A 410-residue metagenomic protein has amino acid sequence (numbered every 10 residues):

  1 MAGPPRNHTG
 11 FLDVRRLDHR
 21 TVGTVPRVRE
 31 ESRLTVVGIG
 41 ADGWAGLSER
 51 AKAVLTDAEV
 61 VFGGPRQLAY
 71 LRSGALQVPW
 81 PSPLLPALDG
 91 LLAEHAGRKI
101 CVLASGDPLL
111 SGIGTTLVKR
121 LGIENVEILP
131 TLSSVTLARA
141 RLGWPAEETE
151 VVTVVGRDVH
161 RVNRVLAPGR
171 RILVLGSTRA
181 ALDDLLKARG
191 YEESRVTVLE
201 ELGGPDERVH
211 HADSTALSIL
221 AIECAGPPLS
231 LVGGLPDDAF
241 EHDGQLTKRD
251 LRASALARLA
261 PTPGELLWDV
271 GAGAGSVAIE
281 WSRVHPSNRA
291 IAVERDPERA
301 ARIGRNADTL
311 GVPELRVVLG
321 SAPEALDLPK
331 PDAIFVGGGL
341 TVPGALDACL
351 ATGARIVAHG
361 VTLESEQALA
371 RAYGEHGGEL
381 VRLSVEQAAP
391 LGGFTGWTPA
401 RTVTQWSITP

Functional and structural regions predicted by a protein language model:
F11-L132, T136, S287-E294, V317-A325: Class I S-adenosyl-L-methionine
F11-R15, V22-G38, E49-R50, R98-I100 (+1 more regions): A contiguous loop/helix-start segment that scaffolds small-molecule binding in enzyme catalytic cores
S105-P168, P323, D332, E375-E386 (+2 more regions): Class I SAM-dependent methyltransferase SAM-binding "motif I" and its flanking Rossmann-like core
E207-A216, S365-Q367, R371-P410: Active-site capping/gating segments
G264-G273: Conserved class I S-adenosyl-L-methionine
A274-P286: Conserved SAM-binding loop of SAM-dependent methyltransferases across substrates and taxa, primarily the Class I
R295-A333: S-adenosyl-L-methionine
G353-V361: Conserved beta-strand signature within the Rossmann-like core of class I S-adenosyl-L-methionine
